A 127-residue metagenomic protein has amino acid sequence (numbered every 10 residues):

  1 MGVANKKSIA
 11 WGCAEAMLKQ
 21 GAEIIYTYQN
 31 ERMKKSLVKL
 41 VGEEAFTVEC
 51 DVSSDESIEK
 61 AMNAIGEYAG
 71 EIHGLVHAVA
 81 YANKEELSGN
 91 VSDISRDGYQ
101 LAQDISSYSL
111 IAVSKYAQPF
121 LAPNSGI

Functional and structural regions predicted by a protein language model:
M1, L75-A80: Conserved hydrophobic beta-strands of the Rossmann-like cofactor-binding core in SDR/related NAD(P)H-dependent
M1-Y26: Canonical Rossmann dinucleotide-binding motif of NAD(H)/NADP(H)-dependent dehydrogenases/reductases, specifically
N30: Residues in the short beta-alpha loop(s) of Rossmann-like NAD(P)-binding domains
V41-E56: Rossmann-fold cofactor-recognition segment
S53, A78, A82-E86: Active-site beta-alpha loop architecture of Rossmann-like, nucleotide-cofactor-dependent enzymes
S53-Y68: Conserved Rossmann-fold cofactor-binding substructure of NAD(P)-dependent oxidoreductases
N63, E67, Y81, L101-S125: Amphipathic alpha-helical dimer-interface segment in Rossmann-like NAD(P)H-dependent oxidoreductases
H73, S88-A112: Catalytic Tyr-X3-Lys loop
